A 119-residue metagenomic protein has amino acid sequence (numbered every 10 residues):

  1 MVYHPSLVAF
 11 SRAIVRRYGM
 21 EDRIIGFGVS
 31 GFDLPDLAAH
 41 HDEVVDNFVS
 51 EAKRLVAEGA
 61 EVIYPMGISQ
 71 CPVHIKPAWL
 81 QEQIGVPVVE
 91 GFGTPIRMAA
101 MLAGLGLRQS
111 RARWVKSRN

Functional and structural regions predicted by a protein language model:
P5-G67, K76: Active-site rim beta-loop-alpha module in soluble metabolic enzymes
S6, C71-P72, T94: Short alpha-helical
R12, V49, Q81, I96-A100: Predominant activation on well-ordered alpha-helical scaffold segments within soluble catalytic domains
Y18-E21, Q81-V86: Short helix-capping segments at alpha-helix termini
P72-Q83: Short Gly/Thr/Asp-enriched flexible loops that form oxyanion-binding sites at enzyme active sites
V88-R108: Short, flexible loop segments at boundaries between secondary-structure elements
L107-N119: C-terminal accessory extensions appended to soluble enzyme cores
